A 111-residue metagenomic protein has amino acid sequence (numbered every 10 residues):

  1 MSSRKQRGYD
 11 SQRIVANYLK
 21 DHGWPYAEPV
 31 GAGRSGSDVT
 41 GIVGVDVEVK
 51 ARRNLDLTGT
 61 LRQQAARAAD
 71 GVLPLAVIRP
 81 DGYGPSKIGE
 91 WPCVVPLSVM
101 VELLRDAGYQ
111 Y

Functional and structural regions predicted by a protein language model:
M1-Y111: Catalytic phosphate/metal-binding cores of nucleic-acid and nucleotide-processing enzymes, i.e., regions that mediate
